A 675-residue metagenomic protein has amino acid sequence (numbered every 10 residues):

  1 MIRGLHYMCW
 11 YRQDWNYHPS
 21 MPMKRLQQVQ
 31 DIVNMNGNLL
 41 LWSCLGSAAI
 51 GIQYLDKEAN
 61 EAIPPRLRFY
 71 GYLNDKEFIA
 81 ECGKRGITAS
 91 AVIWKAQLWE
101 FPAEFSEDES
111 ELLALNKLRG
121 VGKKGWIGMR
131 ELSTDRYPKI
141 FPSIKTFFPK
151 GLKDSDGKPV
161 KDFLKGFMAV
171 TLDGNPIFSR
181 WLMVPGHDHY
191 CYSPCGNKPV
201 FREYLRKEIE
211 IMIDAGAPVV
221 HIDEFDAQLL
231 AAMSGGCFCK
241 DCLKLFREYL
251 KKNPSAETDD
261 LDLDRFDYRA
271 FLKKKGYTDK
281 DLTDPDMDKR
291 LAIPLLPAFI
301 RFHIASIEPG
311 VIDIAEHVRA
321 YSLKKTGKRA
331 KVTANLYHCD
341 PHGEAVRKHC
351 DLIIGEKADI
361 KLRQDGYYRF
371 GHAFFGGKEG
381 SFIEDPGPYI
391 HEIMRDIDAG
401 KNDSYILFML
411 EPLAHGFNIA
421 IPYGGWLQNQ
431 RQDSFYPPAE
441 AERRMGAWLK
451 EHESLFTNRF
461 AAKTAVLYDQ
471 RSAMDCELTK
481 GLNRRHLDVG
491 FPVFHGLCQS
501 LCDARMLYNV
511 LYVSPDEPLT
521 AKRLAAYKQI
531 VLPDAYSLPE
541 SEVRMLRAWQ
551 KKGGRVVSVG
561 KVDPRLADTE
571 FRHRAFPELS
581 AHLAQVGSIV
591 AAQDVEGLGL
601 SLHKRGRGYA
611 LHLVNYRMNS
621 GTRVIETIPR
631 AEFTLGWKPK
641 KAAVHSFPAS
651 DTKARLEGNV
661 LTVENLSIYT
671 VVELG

Functional and structural regions predicted by a protein language model:
R3-C9, L40-W42, A89-A91, V220-I222 (+4 more regions): Hydrophobic faces of well-ordered beta-strands that scaffold small-molecule active sites in alpha/beta enzyme cores
L5-K24, H189-Y204, E392-K401: Active-site mouth loops of central-metabolism enzymes
M8-D14, L45-S47, W94-L98, F225-A227 (+5 more regions): Active-site beta-loop-alpha junctions enriched in small/polar residues
D14-V33, K57-G86, P199-R206, S306-D313 (+1 more regions): Aromatic- and glycine-enriched glycan-recognition loops and surfaces that form the carbohydrate-binding subsites
M23-Q53, E77, A215-V219, F408-H415 (+3 more regions): Catalytic domains of carbohydrate-active enzymes, especially glycoside hydrolases
V29-K76, Q97-N116, A227-C242, L296 (+2 more regions): Aromatic-lined carbohydrate-binding/catalytic grooves of carbohydrate-active enzymes
D31, G120-D365, F370, D516: Polysaccharide-binding and catalytic clefts of secreted carbohydrate-active enzymes
D279-D284, A305-P341, R347-H349, G355-G675: Carbohydrate-binding surfaces of carbohydrate-active enzymes
